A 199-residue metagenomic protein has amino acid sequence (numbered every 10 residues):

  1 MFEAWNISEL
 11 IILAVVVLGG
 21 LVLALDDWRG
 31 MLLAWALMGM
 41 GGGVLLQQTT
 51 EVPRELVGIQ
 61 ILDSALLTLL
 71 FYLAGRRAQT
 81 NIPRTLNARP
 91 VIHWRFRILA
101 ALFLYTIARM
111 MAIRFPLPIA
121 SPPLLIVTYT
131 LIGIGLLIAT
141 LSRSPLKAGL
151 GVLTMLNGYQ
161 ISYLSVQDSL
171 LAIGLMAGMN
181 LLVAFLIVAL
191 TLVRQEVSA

Functional and structural regions predicted by a protein language model:
M1-A199: Alpha-helical transmembrane segments of multi-pass membrane proteins predominantly involved in bioenergetics
